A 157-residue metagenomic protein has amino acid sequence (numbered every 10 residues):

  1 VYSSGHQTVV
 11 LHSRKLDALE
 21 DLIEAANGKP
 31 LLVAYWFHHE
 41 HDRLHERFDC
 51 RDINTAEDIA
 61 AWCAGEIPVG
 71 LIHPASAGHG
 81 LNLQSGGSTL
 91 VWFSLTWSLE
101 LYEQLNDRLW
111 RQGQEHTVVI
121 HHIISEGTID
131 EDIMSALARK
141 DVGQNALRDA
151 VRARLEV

Functional and structural regions predicted by a protein language model:
V1-N82, R148-V157: Conserved Helicase C-terminal RecA-like lobe
L16-A18, E100, V142: Charged, alpha-helix-enriched surfaces in structured cytosolic catalytic cores of large nucleotide-utilizing machines
H41, D49-K140: Conserved RecA-like P-loop NTPase helicase motor core
D130-V157: C-terminal or mid-to-C-terminal helical accessory/interaction module adjacent to the motor/catalytic core
